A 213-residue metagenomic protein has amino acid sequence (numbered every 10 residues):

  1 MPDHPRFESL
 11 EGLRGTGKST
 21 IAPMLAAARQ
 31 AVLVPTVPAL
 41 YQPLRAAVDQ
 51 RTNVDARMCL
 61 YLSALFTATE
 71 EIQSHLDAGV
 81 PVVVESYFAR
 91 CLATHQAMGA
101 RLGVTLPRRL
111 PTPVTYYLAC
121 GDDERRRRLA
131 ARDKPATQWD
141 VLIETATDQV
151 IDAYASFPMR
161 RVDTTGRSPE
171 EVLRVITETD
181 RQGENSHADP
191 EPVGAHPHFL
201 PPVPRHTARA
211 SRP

Functional and structural regions predicted by a protein language model:
P2-L25: Walker A (P-loop) phosphate-binding motif
P5-S9, L33, P81-V83: Residue-level preference for the first positions of well-ordered beta-strands
T16, P23-E70: Conserved substrate/cofactor phosphate-moiety recognition/catalytic segment in nucleotide-dependent phosphotransferases
M24-L25, A47-D49, Q96-A100, L129-K134 (+1 more regions): Short, glycine/charged-enriched secondary-structure capping and boundary segments
M58-S63, A93-H95, Q138-D140: Short, flexible loop segments at the rims of nucleotide/cofactor-binding pockets, characterized by
T69-A78, V82-K134: ATP-dependent NMP and nucleoside kinases share a basic, alpha-helical "lid"
R108-T112, Y117-G121, R127, A131-V175: Small-molecule kinase domains that catalyze NTP-dependent phosphoryl transfer to phosphate-bearing small molecules
T177-P213: C-terminal accessory "lid"/substrate-recognition subdomains
